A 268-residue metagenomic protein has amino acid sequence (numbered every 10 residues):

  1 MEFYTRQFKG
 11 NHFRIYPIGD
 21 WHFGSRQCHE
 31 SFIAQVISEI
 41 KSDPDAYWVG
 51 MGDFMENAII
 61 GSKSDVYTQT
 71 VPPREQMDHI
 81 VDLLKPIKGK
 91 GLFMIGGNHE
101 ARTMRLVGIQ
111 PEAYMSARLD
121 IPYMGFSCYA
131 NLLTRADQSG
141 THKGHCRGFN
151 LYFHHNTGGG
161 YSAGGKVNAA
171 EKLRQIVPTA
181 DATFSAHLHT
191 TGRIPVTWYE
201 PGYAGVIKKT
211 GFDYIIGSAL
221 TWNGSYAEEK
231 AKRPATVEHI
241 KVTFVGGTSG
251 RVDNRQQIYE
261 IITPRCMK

Functional and structural regions predicted by a protein language model:
M1-E2, K268: C-terminal regulatory/interaction regions
E2-G125: Core catalytic region of metal-dependent phosphoesterases/phosphodiesterases, especially metallo-beta-lactamase-like
T5-Y16, N131-L151, K209-F212: Beta-strand-turn-beta hairpins that frame and shape the catalytic cleft of phosphate-ester-processing enzymes
G19-H22, T134-A136, H155-G158, S218: Short, flexible loop/turn elements at secondary-structure junctions
R118-Q138: Active-site catalytic loop in hydrolytic enzyme cores
P122, A136, G140-C146, K172-V177 (+1 more regions): Short, conserved, surface-exposed binding loops centered on an aromatic residue
N150-Y152, N156-R255: Conserved beta-sheet core of the metallophosphoesterase superfamily
T221, Q256-K268: Short, solvent-exposed aromatic-acidic interface loops
